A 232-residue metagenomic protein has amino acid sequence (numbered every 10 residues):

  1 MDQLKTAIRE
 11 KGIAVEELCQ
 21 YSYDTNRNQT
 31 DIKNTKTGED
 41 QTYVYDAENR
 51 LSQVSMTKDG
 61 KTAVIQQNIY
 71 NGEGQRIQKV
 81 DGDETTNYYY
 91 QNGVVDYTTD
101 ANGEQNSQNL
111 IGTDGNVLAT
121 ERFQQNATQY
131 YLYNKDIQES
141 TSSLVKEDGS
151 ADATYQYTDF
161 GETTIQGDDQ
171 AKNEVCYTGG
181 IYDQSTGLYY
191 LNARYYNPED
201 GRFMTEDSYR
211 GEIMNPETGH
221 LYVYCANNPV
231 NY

Functional and structural regions predicted by a protein language model:
M1-Y131, D148-Y155, I165-C176: Acidic/glycine-rich beta-solenoid
A47, G72, I137, N197-E199: A cytosolic small-molecule/anion-sensing beta-strand core signal
R50, Q75-R76, N192-R194, R202: Short, cationic motifs built from Arg/Lys/His that form the positively charged side of catalytic pockets
Q53, V94-V95, L188, D200-R202: Structural motif
R122-N192, E199, L221-Y222, A226-N231: A motif-centric feature for acidic-aromatic and gly/ser/thr-rich catalytic loops and repeats
D183, R210-G211: Short histidine/acidic/glycine/proline-rich micro-motifs that form metal- and phosphate-coordinating active-site loops
E212-E217: Short linker/helix segments within small regulatory modules
